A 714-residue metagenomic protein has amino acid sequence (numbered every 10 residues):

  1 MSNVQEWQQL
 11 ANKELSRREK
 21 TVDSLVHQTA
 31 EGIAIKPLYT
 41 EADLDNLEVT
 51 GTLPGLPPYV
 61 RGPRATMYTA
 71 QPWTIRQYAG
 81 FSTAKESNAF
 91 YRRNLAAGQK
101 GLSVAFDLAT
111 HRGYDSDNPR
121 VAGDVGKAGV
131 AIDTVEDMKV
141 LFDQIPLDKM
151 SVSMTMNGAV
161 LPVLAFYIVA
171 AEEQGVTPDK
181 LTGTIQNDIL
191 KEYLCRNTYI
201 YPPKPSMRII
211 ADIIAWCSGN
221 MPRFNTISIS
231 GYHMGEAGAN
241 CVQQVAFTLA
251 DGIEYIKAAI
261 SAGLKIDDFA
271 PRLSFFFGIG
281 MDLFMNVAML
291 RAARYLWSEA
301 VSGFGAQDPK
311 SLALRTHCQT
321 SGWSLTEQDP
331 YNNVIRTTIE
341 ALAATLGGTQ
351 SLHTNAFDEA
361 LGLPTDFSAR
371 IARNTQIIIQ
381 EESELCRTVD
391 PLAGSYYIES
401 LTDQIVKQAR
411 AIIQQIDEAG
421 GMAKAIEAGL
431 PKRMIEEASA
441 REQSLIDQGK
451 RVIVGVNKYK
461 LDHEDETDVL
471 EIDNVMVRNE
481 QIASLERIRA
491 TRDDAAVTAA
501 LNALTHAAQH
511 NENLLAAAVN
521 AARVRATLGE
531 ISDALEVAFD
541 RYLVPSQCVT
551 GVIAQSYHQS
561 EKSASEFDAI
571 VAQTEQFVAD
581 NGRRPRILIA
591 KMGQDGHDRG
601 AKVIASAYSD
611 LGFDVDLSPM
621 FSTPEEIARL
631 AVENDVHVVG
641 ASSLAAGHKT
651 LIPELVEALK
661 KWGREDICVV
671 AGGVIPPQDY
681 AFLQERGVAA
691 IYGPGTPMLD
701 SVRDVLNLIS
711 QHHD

Functional and structural regions predicted by a protein language model:
M1-E136, L141-D148, A171-V176, A411-E418 (+8 more regions): Acidic/polar, glycine-rich intrinsically disordered N-terminal extensions of enzymes
S2-K36, E41, N46, L164 (+2 more regions): Gly/Pro-rich turn-and-neighbor structural signature
R17-R18, A96-L102, Q144-M150, A170-T182 (+13 more regions): Secondary-structure transition/capping motifs at alpha-helix termini and the adjoining loop/turn into the next element
P37, W73-A79, L102-V104, A128 (+7 more regions): Hydrophobic faces of well-ordered beta-strands that scaffold small-molecule active sites in alpha/beta enzyme cores
Q99, V121-S261, N286-A300, Q328-T338 (+4 more regions): Active-site cavity-forming subdomains of large catalytic enzyme subunits
A122-K127, E192-Y201, M234-G238, F277-D282 (+8 more regions): Short beta-alpha connecting loops at secondary-structure transitions that line or flank enzyme active sites
V163, G238-A246, G280-A292, T320-V334 (+5 more regions): Short glycine/threonine-rich loop-to-helix capping motif typified by GTGT followed within a few residues by an Asp-Pro
D188-K191, S206-L264, I335-I413, A419 (+1 more regions): Mobile "lid/hinge" segments at catalytic clefts and subdomain interfaces of large enzymes
